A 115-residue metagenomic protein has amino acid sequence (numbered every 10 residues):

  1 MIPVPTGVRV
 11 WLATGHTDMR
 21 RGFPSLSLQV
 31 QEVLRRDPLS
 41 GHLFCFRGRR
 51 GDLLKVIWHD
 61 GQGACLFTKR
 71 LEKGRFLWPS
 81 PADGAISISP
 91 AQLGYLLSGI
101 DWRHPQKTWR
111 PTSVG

Functional and structural regions predicted by a protein language model:
M1-G115: Polybasic/polar functional segments that serve as interface/processing modules
